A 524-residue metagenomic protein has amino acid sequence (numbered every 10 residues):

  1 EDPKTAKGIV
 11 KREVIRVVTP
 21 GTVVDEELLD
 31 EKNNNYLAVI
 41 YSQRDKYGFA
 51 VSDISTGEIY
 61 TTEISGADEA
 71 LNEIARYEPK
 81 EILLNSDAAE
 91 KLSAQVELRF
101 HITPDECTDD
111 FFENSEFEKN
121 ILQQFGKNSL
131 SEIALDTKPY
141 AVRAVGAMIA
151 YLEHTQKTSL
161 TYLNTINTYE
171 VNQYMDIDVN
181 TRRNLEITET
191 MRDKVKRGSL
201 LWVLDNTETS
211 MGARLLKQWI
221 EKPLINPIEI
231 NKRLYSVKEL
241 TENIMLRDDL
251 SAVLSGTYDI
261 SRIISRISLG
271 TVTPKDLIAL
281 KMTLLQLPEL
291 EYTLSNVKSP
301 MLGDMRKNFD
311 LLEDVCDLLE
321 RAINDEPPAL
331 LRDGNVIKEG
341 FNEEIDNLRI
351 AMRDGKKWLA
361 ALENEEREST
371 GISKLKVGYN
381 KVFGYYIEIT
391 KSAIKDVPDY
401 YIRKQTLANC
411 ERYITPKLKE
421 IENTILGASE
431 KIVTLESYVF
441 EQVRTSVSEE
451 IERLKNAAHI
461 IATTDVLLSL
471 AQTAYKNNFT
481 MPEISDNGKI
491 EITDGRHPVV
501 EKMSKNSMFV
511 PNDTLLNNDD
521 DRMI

Functional and structural regions predicted by a protein language model:
E1-E239, A252-S268, V272-N364, K489-E491: Charged catalytic and DNA/RNA-contacting regions of genome-maintenance and nucleic-acid-processing enzymes
K138, E208-T209, W219, T390-K419 (+2 more regions): ATPase nucleotide-binding head domains, primarily ABC-like/P-loop NTPase cores
T241-I244: Amphipathic alpha-helical "coupling" segments that flank catalytic cores
R266-L269, T293-N296, P300, D325 (+8 more regions): Heptad-repeat coiled-coil alpha-helices
L269, T273, T283-Q286, E339-G340 (+2 more regions): Charged, surface-exposed helical/loop "interaction arms" that form contiguous linear patches used for dimerization
N324, L407, E411-T445: Extended, charged coiled-coil "arm/hinge" scaffolds of SMC/Rad50-like chromosome-maintenance ATPases and other large
